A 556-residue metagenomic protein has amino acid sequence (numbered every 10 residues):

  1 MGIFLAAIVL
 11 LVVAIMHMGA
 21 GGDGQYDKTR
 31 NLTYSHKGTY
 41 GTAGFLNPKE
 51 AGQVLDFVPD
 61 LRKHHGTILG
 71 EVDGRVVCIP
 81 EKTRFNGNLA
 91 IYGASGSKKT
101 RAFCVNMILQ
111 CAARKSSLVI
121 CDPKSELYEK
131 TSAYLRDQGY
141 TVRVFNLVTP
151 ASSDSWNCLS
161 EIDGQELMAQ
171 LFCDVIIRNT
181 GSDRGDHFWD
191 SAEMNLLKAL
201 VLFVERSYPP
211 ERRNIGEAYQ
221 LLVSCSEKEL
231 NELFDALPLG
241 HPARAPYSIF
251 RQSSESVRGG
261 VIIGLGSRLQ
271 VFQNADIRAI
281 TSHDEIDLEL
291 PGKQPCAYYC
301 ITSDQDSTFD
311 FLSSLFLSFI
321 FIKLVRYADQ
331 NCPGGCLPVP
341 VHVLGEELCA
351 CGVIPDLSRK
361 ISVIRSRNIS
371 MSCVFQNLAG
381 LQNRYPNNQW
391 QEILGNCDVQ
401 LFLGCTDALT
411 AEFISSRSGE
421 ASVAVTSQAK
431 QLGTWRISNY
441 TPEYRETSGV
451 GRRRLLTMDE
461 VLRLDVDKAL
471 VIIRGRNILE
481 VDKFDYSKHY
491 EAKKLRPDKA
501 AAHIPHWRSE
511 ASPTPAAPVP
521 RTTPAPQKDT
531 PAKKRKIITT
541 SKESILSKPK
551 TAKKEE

Functional and structural regions predicted by a protein language model:
M1-S97, R101-L109, R114, E446-G449 (+2 more regions): Basic- and hydrophobic-enriched, low-structure N-terminal and domain-boundary segments that flank ATP-binding catalytic
A20, Q25-P48, Q53, E161-I162 (+5 more regions): Short, exposed beta-strand "edge-strand" segments with a Pro/Gly-rich flavor and a Y/T-containing core
G52-D56, F311, L348, C405: A short glycine-/small-residue-rich loop at the edge of a beta-strand within enzyme catalytic domains
V54-L61, G433, V461, I538 (+1 more regions): Extended hydrophobic/Leu-rich segments
I68-I369, R384-Y385, L456-K483, S487-E556: P-loop NTPase motor domains
I361-V363, S370-L470: Conserved ATP-driven motor cores of ASCE-family P-loop NTPases powering translocation/secretion/packaging/pilus
